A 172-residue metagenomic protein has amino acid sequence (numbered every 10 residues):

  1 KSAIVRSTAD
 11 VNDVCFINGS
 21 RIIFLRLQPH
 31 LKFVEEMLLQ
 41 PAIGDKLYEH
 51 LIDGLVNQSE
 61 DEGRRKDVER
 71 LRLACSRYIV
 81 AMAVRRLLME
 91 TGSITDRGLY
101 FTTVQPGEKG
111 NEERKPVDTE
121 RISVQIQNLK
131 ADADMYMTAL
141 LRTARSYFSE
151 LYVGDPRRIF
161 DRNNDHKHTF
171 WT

Functional and structural regions predicted by a protein language model:
K1-R77, E90-T172: Conserved short "hinge" loops at termini or chain/domain junctions
